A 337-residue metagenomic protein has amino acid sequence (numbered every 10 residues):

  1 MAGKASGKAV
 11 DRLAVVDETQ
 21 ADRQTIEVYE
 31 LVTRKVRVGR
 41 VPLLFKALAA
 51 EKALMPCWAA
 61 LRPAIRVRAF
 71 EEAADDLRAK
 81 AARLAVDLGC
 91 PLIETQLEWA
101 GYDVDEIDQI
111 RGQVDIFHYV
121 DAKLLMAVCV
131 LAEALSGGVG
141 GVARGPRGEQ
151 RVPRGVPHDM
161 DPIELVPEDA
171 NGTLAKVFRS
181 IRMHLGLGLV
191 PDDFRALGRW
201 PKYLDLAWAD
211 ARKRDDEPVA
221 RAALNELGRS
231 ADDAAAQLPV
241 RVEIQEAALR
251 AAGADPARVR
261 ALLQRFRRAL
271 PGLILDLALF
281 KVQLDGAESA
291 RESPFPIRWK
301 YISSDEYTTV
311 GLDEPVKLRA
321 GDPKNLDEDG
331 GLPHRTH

Functional and structural regions predicted by a protein language model:
M1-H337: Hydrophobic alpha-helical segments
